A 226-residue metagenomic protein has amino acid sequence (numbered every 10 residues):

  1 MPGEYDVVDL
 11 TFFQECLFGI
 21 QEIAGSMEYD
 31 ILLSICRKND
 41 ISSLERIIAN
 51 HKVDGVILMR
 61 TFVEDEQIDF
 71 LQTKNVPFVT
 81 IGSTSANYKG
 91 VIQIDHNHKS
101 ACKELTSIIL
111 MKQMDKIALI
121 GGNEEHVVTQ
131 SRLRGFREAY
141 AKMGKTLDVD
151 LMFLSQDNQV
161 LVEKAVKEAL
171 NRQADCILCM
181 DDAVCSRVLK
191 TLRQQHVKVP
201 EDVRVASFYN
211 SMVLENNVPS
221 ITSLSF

Functional and structural regions predicted by a protein language model:
M1-L44: Amphipathic helical "hinge" segments at domain boundaries
Y5, V63-D65, N87, V184-C185: Glycine-rich nucleotide phosphate-binding loop and flanking beta-alpha elements of Rossmann-like dinucleotide-binding
F18-M27, F70-T80, S85-F226: Bacterial carbohydrate/catabolite-sensing allosteric modules
M27, I48-K52: Amphipathic alpha-helical effector-binding/dimerization core of metabolite-sensing transcriptional regulators
L33-I35, R60, L154, S225: Short loop/edge segments at beta-strand edges and connector loops that shape dinucleotide/nucleotide cofactor-binding
C36-D40, M59-D65, Q159, A183: Short beta->alpha connector loops
S42-E45, E66-Q67, L161-A165: Short acidic active-site motifs
V56: Intrinsically disordered, low-complexity polar regions and short flexible loop motifs
